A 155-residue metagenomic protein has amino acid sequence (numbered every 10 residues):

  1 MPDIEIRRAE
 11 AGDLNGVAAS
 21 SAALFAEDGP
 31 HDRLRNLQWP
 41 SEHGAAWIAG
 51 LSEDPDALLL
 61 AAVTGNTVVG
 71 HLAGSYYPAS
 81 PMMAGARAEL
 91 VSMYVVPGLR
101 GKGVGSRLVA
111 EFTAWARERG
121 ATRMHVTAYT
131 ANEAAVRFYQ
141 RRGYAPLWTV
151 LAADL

Functional and structural regions predicted by a protein language model:
M1-G12: Conserved N-terminal entry element of GNAT/NAT acetyltransferase domains
A22-W47: Conserved GNAT-fold acetyl-CoA-binding loop/helix
A46-L60, E89: A short helix-loop-beta-strand connector motif used in the catalytic cores of GNAT acetyltransferases and, in some
A61, T67-Y76, E89, Y94: Conserved beta-strand in the GNAT
P78-L90, R100, P146-L147: A conserved beta-turn-beta hairpin within the catalytic core of GNAT-like acetyltransferases that forms part
L99, G103-E111: Conserved acetyl-CoA pyrophosphate-binding loop and the N-cap/start of the following alpha-helix in GNAT-like
S106, E118, T130-W148, A153: Conserved active-site alpha-helix within GNAT-family acetyltransferase domains
A116-T127: Conserved GNAT acetyl-CoA-binding A-motif
